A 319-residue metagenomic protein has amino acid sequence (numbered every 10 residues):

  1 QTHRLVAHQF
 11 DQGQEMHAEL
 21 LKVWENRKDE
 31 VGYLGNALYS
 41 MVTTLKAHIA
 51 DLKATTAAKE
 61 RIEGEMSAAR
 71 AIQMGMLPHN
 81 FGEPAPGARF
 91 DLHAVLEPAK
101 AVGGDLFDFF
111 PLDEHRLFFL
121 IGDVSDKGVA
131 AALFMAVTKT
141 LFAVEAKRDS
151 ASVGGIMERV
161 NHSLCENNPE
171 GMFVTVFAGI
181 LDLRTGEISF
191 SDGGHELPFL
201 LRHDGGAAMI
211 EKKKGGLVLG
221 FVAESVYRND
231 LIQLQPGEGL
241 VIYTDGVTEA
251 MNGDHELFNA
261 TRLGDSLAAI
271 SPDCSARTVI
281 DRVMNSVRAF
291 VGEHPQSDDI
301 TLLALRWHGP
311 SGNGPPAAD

Functional and structural regions predicted by a protein language model:
Q1-L20, V42: Membrane-proximal alpha-helical signal-transduction linkers
M16-L34, A88, A131, V153 (+1 more regions): The cytosolic transmitter module of two-component sensor histidine kinases
L21, D51-V241, R282, A289 (+1 more regions): … and, occasionally, acidic/histidine-rich disordered N-termini of signaling adaptors
D29, Y39-K53, T248, S271-C274: Signal-transmission coiled-coil "S-helix"-like helices that couple sensory/receiver modules to catalytic effector
L200-H203, M251-L257: Cytochrome P450 core scaffold surrounding the K-helix E-X-X-R motif and the conserved "meander" helix-loop region
E256-S271: Divalent-cation-assisted or electrostatically stabilized phosphate/pyrophosphate-binding catalytic cores
